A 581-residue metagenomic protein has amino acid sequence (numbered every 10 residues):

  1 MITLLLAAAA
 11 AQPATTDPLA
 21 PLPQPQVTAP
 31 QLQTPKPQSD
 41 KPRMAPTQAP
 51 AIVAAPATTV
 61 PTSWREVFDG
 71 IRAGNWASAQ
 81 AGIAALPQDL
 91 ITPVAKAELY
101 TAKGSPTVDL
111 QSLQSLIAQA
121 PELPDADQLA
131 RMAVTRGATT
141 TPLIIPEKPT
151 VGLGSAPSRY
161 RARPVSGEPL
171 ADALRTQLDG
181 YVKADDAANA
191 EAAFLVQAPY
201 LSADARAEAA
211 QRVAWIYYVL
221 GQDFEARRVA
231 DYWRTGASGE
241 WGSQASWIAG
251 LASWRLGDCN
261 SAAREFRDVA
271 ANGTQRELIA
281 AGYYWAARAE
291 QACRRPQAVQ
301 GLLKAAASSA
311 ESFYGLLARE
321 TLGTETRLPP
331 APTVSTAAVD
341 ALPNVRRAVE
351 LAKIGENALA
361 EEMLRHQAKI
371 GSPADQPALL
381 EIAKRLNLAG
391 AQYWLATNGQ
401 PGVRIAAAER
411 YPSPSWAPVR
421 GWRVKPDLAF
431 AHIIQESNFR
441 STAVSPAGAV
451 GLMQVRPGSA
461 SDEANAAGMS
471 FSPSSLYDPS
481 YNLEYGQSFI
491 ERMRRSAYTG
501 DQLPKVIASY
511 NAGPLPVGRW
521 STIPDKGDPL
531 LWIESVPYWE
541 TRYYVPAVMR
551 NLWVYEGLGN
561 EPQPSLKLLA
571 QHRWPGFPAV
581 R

Functional and structural regions predicted by a protein language model:
A7-T62, T139-A171, G180-K183, W574-V580: Compositionally biased, proline/threonine/alanine/serine-rich low-complexity intrinsically disordered stretches
L32-A51, T62-R65, R72-V108: N-terminal, post-signal-peptide region of Sec/Tat-exported proteins
A49-A57, Q80-L90, T101-G104, S115-L123 (+10 more regions): Solenoid-like repeat scaffolds
P61-S78, P164-A192, V213-I216, L220 (+2 more regions): Alpha-helical segment of the N-proximal tetratricopeptide repeat
A97-L99, L110-Q119, L123, M132 (+11 more regions): Catalytic glycan-binding domains that act on GlcNAc-containing polysaccharides
A307, E311, L316, E320-L351 (+2 more regions): Extracellular/periplasmic ectodomains of large secreted or surface enzymes and adhesion receptors
